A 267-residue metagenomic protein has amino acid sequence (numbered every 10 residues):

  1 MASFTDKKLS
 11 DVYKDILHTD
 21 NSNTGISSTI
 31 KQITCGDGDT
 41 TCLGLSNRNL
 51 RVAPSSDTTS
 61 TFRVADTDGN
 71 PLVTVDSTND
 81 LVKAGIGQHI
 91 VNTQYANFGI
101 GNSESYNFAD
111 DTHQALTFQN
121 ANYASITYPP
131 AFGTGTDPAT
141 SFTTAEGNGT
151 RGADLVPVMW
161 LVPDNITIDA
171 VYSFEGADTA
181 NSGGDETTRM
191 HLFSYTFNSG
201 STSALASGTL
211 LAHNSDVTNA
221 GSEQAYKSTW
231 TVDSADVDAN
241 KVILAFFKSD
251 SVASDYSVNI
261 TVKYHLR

Functional and structural regions predicted by a protein language model:
M1-T117: Intrinsic low-complexity, repeat-rich intrinsically disordered segments enriched in small/flexible residues
T61-D66, T196-H213: Acidic Ser/Thr/Pro-rich low-complexity disordered segments that often serve as glycosylated linkers/stalks around
K83-D164: Terminal (often C-terminal
I166-A180: A short beta-strand element within beta-rich, extracytoplasmic domains of secreted/secretory-pathway proteins
G183-S199: Short, surface-exposed beta-strand/strand-loop-strand elements in extracellular ectodomains
A206-T231: Extracellular carbohydrate recognition and processing domains and analogous Trp-centered ligand-binding platforms
V232-S251: Noncatalytic modules at the cell exterior or secretory-pathway interfaces, chiefly beta-strand-rich lectin/adhesion
K248-R267: C-terminal interaction-tip segments
